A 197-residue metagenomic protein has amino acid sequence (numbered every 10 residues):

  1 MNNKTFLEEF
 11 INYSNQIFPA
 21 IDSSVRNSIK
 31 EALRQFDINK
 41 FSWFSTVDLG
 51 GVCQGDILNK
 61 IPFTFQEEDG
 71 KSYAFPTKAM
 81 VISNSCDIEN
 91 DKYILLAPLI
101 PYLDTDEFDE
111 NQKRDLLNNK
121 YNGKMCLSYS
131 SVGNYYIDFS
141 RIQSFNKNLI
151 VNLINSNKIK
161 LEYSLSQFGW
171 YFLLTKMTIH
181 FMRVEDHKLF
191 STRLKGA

Functional and structural regions predicted by a protein language model:
M1-G51, F65-A74, E107-A197: C-terminal terminal-subdomain/extension
P62, P98, R141: Pocket-edge structural micro-motifs
F63-E67, C86-E89: Short acidic, S/G/P-rich loop/turn micro-motifs used as interaction or catalytic elements
S72-K120: Compact nucleic-acid interaction/catalytic patches
